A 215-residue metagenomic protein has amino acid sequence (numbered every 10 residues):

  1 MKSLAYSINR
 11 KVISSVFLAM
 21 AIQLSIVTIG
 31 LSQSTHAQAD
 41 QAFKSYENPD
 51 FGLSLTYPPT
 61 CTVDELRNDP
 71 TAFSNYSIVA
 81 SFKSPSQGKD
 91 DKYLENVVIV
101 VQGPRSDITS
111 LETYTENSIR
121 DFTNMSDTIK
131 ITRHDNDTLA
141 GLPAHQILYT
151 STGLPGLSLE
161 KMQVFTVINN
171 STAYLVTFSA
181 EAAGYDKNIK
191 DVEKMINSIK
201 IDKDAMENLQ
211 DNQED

Functional and structural regions predicted by a protein language model:
M1-R10: N-terminal secretory signal peptides that target proteins for export/translocation
S15-G30: Bacterial N-terminal signal peptides
T28-A39: Signal peptide processing junction and immediate N-terminal pro/mature segment of secreted/exported proteins
Q38-S77: N-terminal "mature-domain start" segment
G52, R105-T113, A182-K190: Soluble non-cytosolic domains of exported or imported proteins
Y57, L111-S118, N188-M195: Stable alpha-helical elements in mature extracytoplasmic
C61-D64, N169-D215: Surface-exposed amphipathic alpha-helical segments
R67-I168, T172-L175: Conserved polar/disulfide-associated segments of primarily extracytoplasmic proteins
